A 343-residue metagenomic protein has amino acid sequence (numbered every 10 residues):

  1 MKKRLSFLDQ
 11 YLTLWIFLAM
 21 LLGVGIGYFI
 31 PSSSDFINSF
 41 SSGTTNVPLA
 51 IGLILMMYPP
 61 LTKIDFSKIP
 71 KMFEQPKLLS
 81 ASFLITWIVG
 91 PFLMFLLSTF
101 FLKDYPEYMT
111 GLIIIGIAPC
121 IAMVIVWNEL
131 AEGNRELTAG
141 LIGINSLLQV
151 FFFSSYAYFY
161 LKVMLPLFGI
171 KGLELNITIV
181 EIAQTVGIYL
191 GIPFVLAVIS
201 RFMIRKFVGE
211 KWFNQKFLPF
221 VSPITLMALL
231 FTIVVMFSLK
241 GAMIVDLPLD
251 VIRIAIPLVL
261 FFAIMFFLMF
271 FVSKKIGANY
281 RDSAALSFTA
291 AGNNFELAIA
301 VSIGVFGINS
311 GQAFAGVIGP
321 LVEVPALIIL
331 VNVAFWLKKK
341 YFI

Functional and structural regions predicted by a protein language model:
M1-T62, S67-A290, F295-I343: Alpha-helical transmembrane segments of multi-pass small-molecule/ion transporters
